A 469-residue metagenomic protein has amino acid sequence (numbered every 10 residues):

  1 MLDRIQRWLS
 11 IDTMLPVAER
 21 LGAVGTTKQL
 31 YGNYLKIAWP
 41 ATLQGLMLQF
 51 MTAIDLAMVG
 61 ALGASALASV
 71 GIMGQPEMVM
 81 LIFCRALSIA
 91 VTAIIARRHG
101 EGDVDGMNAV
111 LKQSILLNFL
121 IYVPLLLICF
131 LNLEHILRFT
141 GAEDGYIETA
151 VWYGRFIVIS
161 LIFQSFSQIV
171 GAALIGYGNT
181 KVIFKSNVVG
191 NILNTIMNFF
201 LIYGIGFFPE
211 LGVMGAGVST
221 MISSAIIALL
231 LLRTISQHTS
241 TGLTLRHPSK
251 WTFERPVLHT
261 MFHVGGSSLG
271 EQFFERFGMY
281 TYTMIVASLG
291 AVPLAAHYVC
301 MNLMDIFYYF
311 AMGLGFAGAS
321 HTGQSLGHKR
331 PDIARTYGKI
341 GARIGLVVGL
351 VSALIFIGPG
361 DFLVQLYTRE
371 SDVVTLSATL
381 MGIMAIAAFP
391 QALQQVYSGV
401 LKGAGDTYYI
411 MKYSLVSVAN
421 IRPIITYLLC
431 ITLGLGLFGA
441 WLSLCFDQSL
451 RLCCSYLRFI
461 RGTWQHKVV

Functional and structural regions predicted by a protein language model:
M1-A41, I95-I162, F208-G265, T322-A387 (+1 more regions): Short alpha-helical transmembrane segments in multi-pass integral membrane proteins
T26-A57, A61-L62, M78-A90, I94 (+6 more regions): N-terminal transmembrane alpha-helices
K36-D55, F156, G190, S223-I227 (+4 more regions): Transmembrane helical elements of multi-pass membrane transporters/channels
A41, G45, L56-A57, G74 (+16 more regions): Transmembrane alpha-helix boundary and packing residues in multipass membrane permease domains and related
F50-A68, L137-D144, F200-L211, F273-I306 (+3 more regions): Helix-terminus/linker motif at the lipid-water interface of multi-pass membrane proteins
L56, L67-L127, Q164-I183, A296-G360 (+1 more regions): Small-residue-rich hydrophobic transmembrane alpha-helices
V79-I82, L126, N194-N198, A228-L232 (+4 more regions): Hydrophobic transmembrane alpha-helices of multi-pass small-molecule transporters
S88, I157-G176, I183-N191, A216-L231 (+5 more regions): Short runs within selected transmembrane alpha-helices of multi-pass transporters and secretion channels
